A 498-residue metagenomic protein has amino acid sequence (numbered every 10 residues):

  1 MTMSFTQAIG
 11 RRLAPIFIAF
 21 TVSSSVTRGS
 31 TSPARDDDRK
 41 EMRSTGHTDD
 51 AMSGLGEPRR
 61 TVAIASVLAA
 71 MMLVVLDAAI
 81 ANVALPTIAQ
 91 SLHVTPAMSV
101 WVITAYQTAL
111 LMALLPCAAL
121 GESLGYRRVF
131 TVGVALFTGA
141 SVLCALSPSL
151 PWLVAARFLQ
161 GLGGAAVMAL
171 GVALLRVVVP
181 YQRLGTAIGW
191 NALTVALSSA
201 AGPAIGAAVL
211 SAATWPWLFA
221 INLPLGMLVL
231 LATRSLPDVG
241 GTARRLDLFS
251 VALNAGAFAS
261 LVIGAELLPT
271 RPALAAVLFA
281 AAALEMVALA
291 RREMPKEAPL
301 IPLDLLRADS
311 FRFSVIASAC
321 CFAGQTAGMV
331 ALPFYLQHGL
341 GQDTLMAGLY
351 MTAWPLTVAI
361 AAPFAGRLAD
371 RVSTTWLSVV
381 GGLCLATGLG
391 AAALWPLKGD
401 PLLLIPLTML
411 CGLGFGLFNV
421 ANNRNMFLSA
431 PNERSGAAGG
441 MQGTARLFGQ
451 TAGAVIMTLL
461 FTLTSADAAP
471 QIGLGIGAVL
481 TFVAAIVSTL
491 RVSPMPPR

Functional and structural regions predicted by a protein language model:
M1-T6, R11-R35: Low-acidity, Ser/Thr- and Arg-rich intrinsically disordered low-complexity segments
F17, P33-V74: Cytosolic juxtamembrane N-terminal segment immediately preceding the first transmembrane helix of multi-pass
P33-D36, S211-A317, Q342, Y350 (+1 more regions): Hydrophobic transmembrane-helix bundles of small-molecule transporters
R60-L85, L92, P96, V102-I103 (+9 more regions): 12-transmembrane solute porter fold
V67-A70, V74, Q107, A113 (+5 more regions): Alpha-helical transmembrane segments of integral membrane proteins
P116-F249: Helix-loop-helix hairpins in multi-pass membrane proteins, especially solute transporters
L136-L143, L225-A232, L284-A288, C384-L394 (+1 more regions): Transmembrane-helix signature of multi-pass solute transporters
